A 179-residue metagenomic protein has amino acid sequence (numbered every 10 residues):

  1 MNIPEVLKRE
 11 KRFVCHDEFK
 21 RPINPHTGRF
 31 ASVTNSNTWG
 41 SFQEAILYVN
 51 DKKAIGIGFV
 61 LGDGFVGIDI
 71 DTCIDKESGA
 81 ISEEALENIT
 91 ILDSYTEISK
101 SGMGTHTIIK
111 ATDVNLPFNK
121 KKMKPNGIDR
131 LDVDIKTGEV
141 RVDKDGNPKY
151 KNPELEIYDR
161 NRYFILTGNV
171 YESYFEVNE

Functional and structural regions predicted by a protein language model:
M1-E179: Conserved phosphate/metal-binding and DNA-contacting active-site motifs used in DNA phosphodiester-bond processing
